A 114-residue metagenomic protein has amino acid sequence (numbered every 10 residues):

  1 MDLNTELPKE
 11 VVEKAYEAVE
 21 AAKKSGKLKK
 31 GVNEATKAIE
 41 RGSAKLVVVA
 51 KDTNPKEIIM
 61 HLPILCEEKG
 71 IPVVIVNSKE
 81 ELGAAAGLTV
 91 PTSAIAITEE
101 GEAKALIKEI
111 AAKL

Functional and structural regions predicted by a protein language model:
M1-S43, E80, G101-L114: Polybasic, low-complexity intrinsically disordered tails and interdomain linkers
G26, K30, I39, S43-I58 (+2 more regions): Extracellular/luminal Protease-associated
I59, I64-L114: Short basic, glycine-rich beta-strand/loop surfaces that mediate nucleic-acid
